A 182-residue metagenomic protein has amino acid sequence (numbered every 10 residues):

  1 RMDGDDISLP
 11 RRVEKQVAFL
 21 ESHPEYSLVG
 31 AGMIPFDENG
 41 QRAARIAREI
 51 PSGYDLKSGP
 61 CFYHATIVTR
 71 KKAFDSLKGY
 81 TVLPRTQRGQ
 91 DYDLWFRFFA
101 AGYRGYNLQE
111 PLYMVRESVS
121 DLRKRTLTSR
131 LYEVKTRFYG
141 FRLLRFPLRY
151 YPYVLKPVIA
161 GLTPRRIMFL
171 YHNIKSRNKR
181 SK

Functional and structural regions predicted by a protein language model:
R1-D5: Short beta-strand-to-loop acidic/aromatic patch adjacent to the donor-nucleotide binding site
I7, F36-E38, H64: Active-site loop signature of alpha/beta-hydrolase-fold enzymes
L9-P10, R70: GHKL-family ATP-binding catalytic core of two-component histidine kinases
P10-E14, Y92, F96, L131: Surface-exposed alpha-helical interface segments used for non-catalytic interactions
R11-A43: Conserved donor NDP-sugar-binding/catalytic core segment of glycosyltransferases
A31, S52-L127: Conserved nucleotide-sugar donor-binding catalytic segment
D121-K182: Non-catalytic, C-terminal membrane-associated alpha-helical segments of glycosyltransferases
